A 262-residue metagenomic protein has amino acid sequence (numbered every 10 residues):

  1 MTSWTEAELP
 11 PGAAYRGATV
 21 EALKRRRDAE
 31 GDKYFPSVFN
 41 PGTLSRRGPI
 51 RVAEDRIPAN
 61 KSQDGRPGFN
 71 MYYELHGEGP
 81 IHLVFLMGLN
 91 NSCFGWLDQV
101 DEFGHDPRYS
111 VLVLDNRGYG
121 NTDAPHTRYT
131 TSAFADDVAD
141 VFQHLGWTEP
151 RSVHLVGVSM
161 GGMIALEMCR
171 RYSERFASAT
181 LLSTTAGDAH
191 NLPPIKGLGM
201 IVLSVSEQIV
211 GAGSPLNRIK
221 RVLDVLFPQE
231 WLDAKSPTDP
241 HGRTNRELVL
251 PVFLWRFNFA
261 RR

Functional and structural regions predicted by a protein language model:
M1-F39: N-terminal targeting or regulatory segments adjacent to alpha/beta-hydrolase or S9 domains
L23-T127, F142: Conserved HGGG/HGGXW glycine-rich cap/lid loop of the alpha/beta-hydrolase fold
R66, S110-V156, M160, I164 (+1 more regions): Active-site loop/oxyanion-hole signature of alpha/beta-hydrolase fold enzymes
F85-G88, S159, T184: Glycine-rich His-Gly loop
F103, M168-Y172: Aromatic pocket-lining residues of Rossmann-like dinucleotide-binding sites
R170, A177-G213: Flexible "cap/lid" loop of the alpha/beta hydrolase fold
H190, P215-R262: Conserved alpha/beta-hydrolase catalytic His-Asp/Glu region
